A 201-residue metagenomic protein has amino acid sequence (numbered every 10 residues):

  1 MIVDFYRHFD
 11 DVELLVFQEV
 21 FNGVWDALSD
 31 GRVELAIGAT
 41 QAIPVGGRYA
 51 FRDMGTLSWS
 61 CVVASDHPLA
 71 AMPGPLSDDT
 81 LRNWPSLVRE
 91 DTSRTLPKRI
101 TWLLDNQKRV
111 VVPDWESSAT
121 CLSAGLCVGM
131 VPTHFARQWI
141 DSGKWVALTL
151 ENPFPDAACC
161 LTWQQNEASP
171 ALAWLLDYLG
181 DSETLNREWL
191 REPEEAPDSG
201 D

Functional and structural regions predicted by a protein language model:
M1-H8, W174, Y178-N186: Generic non-transmembrane alpha-helical segments
M1-P44, E195-P197: Central regulatory/effector-binding core of bacterial HTH transcription factors
N22-G23, L35, R94, E116 (+2 more regions): Short alpha-helical
A39, V131-P132, A171: Replace "coordinates the UDP/GDP/TDP-sugar" with "coordinates nucleotide-activated sugar donors
T40, E90-T92, Q165: Structural motif
G47-L126, V131, F135-D156, D177-D201: C-terminal regulatory
C159-T162: A short beta-strand structural signal in non-transmembrane regions
